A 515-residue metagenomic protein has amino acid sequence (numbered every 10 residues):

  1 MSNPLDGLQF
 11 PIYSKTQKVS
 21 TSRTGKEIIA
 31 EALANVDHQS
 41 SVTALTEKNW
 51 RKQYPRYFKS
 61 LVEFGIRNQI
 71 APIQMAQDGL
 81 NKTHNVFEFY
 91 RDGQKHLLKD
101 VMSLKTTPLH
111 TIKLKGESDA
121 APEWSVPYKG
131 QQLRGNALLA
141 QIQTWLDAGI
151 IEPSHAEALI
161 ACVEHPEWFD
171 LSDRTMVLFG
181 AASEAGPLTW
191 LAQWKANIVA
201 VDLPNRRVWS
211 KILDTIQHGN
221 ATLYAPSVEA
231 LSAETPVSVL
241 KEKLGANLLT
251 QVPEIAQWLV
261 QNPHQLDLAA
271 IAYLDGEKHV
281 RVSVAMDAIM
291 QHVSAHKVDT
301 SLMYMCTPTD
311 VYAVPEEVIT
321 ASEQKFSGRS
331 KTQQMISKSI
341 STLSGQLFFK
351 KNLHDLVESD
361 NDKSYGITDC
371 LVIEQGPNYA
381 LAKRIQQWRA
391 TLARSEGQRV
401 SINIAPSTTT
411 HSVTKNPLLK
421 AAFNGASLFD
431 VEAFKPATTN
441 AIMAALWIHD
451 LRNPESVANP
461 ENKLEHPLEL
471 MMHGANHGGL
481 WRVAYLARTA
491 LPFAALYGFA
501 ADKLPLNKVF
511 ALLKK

Functional and structural regions predicted by a protein language model:
M1-I66: Non-catalytic protein-protein interaction scaffold segments in large eukaryotic complex-forming proteins
M1-P4, W209-N262: Extended charged low-complexity segments that act as oligomerization/scaffolding linkers
L45-E152: Low-complexity, highly charged intrinsically disordered N-terminal segments that act as targeting/localization
P153-S172: A short, basic/flexible loop-to-alpha-helix module at the beginning of a structural domain
D173-A192, I198-D202: Glycine-rich adenosine-cofactor-binding loop
K195-A200, Q217-T222, D287-Y304, Q324-R329: Structural alpha-beta junctions
S238-E242, A246-V314: Extended alpha-helical scaffolding regions
M303-K515: Long, contiguous domain-sized segments
